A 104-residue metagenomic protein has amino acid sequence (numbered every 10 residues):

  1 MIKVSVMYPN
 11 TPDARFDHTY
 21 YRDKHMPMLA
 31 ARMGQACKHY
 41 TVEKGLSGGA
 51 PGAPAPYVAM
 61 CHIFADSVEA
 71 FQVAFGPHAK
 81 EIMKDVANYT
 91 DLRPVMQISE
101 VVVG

Functional and structural regions predicted by a protein language model:
M1-G104: Macromolecular interaction modules
